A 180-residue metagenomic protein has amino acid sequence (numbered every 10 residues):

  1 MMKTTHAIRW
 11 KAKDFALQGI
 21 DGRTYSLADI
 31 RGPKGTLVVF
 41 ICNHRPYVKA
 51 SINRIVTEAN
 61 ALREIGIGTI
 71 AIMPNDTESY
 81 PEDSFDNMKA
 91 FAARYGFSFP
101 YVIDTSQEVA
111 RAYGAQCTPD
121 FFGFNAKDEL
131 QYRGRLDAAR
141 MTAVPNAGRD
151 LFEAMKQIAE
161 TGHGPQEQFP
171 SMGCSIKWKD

Functional and structural regions predicted by a protein language model:
M1-E167, S175: Chalcogenol-based redox active-site neighborhoods
P170-D180: A short, charged, Gly/Pro-tolerant segment at domain boundaries
